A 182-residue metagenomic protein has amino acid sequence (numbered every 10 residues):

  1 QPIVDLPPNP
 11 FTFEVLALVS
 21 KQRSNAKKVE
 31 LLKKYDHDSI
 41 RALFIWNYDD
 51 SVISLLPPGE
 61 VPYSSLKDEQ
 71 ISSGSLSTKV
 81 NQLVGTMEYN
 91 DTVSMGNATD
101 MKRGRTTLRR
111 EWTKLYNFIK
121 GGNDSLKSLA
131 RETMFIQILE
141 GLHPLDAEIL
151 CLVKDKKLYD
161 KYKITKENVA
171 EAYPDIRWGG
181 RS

Functional and structural regions predicted by a protein language model:
Q1-S182: N-terminal nucleic-acid-engaging modules of covalent nucleotidyltransferase systems
